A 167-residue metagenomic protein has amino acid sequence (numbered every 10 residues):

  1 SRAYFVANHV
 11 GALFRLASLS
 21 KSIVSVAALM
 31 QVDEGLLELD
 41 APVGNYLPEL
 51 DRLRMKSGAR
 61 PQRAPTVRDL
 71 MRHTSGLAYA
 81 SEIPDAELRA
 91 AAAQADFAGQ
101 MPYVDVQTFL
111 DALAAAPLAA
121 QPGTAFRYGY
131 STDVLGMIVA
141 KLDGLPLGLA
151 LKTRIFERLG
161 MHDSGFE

Functional and structural regions predicted by a protein language model:
S1-A7: Short beta->alpha transition motifs characteristic of CBS
R2, M30-E49, L142-E167: Short, well-structured active-site flanking segments
A7-R127: Active-site-proximal loop and beta-strand segments within enzyme catalytic domains
T66-H73, S131-K141: Active-site-proximal alpha-helical segments within enzyme catalytic domains
M101, G123-S131, D143, L147 (+1 more regions): Short, contiguous, pocket-lining structural segments that sit at or immediately flank catalytic/ligand-binding sites
